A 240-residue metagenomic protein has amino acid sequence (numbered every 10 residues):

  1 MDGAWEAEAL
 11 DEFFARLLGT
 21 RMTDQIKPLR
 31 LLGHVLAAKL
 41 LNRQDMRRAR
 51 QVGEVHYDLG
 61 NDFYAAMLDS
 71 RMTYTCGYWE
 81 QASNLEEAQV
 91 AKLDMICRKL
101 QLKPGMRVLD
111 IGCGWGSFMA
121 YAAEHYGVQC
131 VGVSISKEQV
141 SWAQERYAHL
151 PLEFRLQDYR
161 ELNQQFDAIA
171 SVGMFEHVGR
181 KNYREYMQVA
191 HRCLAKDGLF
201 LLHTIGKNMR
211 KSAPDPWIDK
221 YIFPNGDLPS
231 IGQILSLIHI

Functional and structural regions predicted by a protein language model:
D2-M67: N-terminal auxiliary segments of SAM/dcSAM-dependent transferases
W115-Y126: Conserved SAM-binding loop of SAM-dependent methyltransferases across substrates and taxa, primarily the Class I
H149-Y159: Conserved SAM-binding strand-loop segment of SAM-dependent methyltransferases
R160-I169: A short acidic, Gly/Pro-enriched loop at the edge of an enzyme's catalytic core that lines a small-molecule cofactor
R184-K196: A short glycine-rich, Lys/Arg-flanked "PGG" loop and its adjoining helix->strand segment in the class I
D197-T204: Conserved beta-strand signature within the Rossmann-like core of class I S-adenosyl-L-methionine
G206-P224: Short, glycine-/aromatic-enriched active-site segment of Class I SAM-dependent methyltransferases
I238-I240: Conserved small/polar residues in nucleotide/adenosyl-binding loops
